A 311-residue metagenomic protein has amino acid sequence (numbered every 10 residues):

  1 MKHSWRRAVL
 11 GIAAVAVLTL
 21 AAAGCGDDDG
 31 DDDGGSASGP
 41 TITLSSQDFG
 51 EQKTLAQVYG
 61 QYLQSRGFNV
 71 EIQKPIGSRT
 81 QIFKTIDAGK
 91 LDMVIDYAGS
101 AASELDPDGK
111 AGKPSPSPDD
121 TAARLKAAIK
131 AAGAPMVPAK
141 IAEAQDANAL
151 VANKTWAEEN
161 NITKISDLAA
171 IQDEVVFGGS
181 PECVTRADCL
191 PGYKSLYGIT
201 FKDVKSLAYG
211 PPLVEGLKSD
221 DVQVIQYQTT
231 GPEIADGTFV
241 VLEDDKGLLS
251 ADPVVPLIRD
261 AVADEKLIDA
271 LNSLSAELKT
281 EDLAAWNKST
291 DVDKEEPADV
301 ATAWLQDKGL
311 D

Functional and structural regions predicted by a protein language model:
L20-G24: C-terminal motif of bacterial Sec signal peptides marking the signal peptidase cleavage site
G26-D28: Bacterial signal peptide processing site
A37-E51, N69-Q73, D173-G179: Short, well-ordered beta-strand elements
G50, I72-K84, P181, K202-E215: Short helix-initiation/N-cap motifs at beta->coil->alpha
Q57, Q61-Y62, T80-L91, P107-G109 (+2 more regions): Short helices/loops that flank or line small-molecule/ion binding pockets
L105-S115, A123-A139, S219-D221, E233-K246: Ligand-binding "clamshell"
P114-V176, A276-T280: A conserved helix-loop-strand patch within extracytoplasmic ligand-binding domains of the periplasmic binding
N148-E158, D252-E265: A bilobed periplasmic-binding-protein/Venus flytrap-type ligand-binding module shared by bacterial periplasmic
